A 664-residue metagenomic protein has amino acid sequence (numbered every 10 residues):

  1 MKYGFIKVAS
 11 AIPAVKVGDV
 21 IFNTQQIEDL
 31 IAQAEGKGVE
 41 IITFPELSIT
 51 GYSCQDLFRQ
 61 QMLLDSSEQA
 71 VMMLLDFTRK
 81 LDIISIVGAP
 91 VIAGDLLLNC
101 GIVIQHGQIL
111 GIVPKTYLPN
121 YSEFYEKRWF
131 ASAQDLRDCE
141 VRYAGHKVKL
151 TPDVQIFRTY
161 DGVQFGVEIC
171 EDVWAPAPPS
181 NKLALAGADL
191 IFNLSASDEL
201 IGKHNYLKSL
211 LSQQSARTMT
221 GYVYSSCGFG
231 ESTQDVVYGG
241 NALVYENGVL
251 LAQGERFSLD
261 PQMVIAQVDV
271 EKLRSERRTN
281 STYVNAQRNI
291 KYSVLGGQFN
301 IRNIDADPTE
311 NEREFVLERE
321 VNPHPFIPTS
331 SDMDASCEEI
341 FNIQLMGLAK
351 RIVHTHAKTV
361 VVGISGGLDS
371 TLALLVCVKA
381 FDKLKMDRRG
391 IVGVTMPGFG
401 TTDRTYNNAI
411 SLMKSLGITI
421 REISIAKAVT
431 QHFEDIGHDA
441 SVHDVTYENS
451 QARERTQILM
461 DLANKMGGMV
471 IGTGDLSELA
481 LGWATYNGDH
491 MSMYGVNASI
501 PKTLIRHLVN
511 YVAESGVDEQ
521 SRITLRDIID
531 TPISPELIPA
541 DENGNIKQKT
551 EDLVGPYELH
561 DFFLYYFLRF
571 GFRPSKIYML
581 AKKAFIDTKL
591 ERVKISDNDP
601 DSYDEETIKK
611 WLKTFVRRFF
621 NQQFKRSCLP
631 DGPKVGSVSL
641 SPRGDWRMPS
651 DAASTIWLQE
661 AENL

Functional and structural regions predicted by a protein language model:
M1-V361, K379-R388, I420: Enzyme catalytic cores with a strong preference for nitrogen-chemistry domains
K7, N23, D161, T218-T220 (+4 more regions): ATP/NTP-dependent adenylation/nucleotidyl-transfer catalytic domains that generate, transfer, or process NMP-activated
